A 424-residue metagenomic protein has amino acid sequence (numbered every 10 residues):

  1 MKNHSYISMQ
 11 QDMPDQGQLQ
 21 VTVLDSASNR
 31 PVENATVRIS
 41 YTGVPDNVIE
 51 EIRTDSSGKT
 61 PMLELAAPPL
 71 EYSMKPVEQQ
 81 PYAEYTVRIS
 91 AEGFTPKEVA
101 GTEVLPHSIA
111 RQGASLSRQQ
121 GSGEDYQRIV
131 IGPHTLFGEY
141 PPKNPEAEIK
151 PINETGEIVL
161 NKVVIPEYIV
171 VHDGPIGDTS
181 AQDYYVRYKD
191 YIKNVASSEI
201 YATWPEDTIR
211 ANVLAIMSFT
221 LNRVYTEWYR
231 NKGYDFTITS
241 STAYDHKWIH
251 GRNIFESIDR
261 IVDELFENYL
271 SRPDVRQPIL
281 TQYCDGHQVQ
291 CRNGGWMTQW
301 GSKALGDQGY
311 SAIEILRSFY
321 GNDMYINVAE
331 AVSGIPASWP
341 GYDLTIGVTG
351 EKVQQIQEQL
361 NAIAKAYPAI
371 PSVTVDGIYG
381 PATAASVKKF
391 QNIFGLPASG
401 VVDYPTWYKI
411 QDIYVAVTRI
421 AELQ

Functional and structural regions predicted by a protein language model:
K2, Y6-P14, N34, R38 (+4 more regions): Conserved, single-site charged/polar hotspot
M9-E33, T42: Structural motif
L19, V48-E50: Short loop/turn microsegments at loop-to-beta-strand junctions
A27, Y41-P45, G93-T95: Solvent-exposed strand-loop boundary residues in beta-sheet-rich modules
R30-V37, Y82: Short flexible loop/turn segments that cap and initiate beta-strands
G43-N47, E78-Q80, K365-A369: Short, solvent-exposed loop/turn segments that connect beta-strands within catalytic domains and beta-strand-rich
L70-G93: A short, solvent-exposed beta-strand micro-motif common in secreted/extracellular proteins
